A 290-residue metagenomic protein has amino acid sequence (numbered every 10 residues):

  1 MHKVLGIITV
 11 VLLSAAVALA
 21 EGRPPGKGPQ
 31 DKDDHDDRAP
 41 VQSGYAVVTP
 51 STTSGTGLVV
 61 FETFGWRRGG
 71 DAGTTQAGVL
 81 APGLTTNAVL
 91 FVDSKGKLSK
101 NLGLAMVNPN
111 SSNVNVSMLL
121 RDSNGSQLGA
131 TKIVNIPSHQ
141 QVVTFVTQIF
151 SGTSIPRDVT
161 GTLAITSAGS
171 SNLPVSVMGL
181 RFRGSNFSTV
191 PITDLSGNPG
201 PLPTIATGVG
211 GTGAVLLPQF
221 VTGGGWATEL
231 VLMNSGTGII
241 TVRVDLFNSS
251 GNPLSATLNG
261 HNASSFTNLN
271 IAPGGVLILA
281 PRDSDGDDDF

Functional and structural regions predicted by a protein language model:
M1-V4: Positively charged n-region of N-terminal signal peptides that target proteins for export
G6-A16: Bacterial N-terminal signal peptides
A20-F290: Gly/Pro-rich, tryptophan- and cysteine-flecked surface segments typical of secreted/extracellular proteins
